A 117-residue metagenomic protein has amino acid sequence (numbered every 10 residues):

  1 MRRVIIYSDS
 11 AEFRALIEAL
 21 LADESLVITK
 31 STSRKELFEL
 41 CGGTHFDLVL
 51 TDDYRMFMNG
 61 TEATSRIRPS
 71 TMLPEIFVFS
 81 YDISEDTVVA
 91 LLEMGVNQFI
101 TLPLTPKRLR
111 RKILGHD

Functional and structural regions predicted by a protein language model:
S10-T29: Two-component/phosphorelay signaling modules centered on CheY-like receiver
T32-L48: Acidic, metal-coordinating helix/loop segments flanking the phosphotransfer/catalytic sites of two-component signaling
G42-T44, R66-L73, M94: Conserved phosphotransfer cores of two-component systems
D47-I67: Conserved phosphotransfer microenvironments
E62, D82-Q98: Alpha4 helix (beta4-alpha4-beta5 surface) of REC/receiver domains from two-component response regulators
V78-F79: Hydrophobic/aromatic residues positioned on beta-strands within the core alpha/beta folds
L104-I113: C-terminal output helix
